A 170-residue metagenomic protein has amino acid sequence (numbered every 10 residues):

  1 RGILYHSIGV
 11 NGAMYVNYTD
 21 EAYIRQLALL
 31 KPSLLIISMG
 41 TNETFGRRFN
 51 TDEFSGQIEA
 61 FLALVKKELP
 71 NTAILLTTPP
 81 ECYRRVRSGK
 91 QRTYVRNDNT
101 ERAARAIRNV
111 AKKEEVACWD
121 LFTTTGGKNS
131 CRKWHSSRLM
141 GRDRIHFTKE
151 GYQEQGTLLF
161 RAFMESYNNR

Functional and structural regions predicted by a protein language model:
R1-A60, K67-E68, Y83-R85, N99 (+1 more regions): Conserved SGNH/GDSL esterase-like catalytic core that processes O-acyl groups on lipids and polysaccharides
H6, L75, A117-W119: Hydrophobic/aromatic beta-strand patches that form the interior of the parallel beta-sheet core in alpha/beta enzyme
I37, L76-T77: Structural beta-sheet core signal
I58-A63, A104, R108: Generic structural signal for well-ordered alpha-helices, preferentially at hydrophobic/aromatic core positions
L69-A73: A short helix->loop->beta-strand "cap" motif at the edges of active sites that frequently abuts
E81-R170: Catalytic His-Asp segment of secreted/periplasmic serine-dependent ester chemistry enzymes
